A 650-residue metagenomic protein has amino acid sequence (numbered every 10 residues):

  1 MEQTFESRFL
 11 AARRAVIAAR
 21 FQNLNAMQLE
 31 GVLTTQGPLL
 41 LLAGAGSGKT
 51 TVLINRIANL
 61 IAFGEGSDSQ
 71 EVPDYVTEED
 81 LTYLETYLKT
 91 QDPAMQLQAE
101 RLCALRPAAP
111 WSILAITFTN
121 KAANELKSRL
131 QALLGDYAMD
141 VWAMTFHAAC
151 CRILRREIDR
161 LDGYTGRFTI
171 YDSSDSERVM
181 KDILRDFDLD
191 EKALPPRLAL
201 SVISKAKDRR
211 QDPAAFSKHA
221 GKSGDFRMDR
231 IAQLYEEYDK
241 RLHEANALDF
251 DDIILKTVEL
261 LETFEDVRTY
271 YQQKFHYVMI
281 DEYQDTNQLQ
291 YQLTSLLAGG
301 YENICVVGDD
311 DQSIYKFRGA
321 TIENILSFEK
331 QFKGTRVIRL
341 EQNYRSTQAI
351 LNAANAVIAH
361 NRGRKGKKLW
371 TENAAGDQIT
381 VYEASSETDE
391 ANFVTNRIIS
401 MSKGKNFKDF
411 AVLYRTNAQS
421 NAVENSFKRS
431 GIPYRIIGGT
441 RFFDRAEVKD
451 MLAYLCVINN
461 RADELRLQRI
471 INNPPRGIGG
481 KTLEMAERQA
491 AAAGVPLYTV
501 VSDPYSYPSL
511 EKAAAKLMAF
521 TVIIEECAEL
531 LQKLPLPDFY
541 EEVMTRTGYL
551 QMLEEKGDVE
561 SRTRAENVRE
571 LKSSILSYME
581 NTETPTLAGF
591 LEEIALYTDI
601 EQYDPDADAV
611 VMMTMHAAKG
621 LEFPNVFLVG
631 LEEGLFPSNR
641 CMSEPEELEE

Functional and structural regions predicted by a protein language model:
M1-Y164, I170, T269, E323 (+1 more regions): P-loop NTPase Walker
N23, Q70, D80, T90-A99 (+5 more regions): Conserved helicase/translocase P-loop NTPase motor core
G31, T35, A138-V141, I158-D252 (+4 more regions): ATP-hydrolysis module of ASCE/P-loop NTPase motor domains, specifically the Walker B Asp-Glu catalytic pair
G37, A108-S112, Y137-V141, V179 (+8 more regions): Short glycine-/polar-rich loops that comprise or flank the Walker A/P-loop and associated switch/sensor motifs
T50-L53, P73, L88-L105, E157 (+5 more regions): Helicase P-loop NTPase motor core
A220, G224, N406, S420-I432 (+2 more regions): Conserved helicase C-terminal RecA-like lobe
Q272, M279-T286, V307-G308, L628: Hydrophobic residues in beta-strands of the RecA-like P-loop NTPase core, especially within AAA+ ATPase
Q284-G363, K367-E372, R488, Y505-S506 (+1 more regions): Conserved helicase motor core of SF1/SF2 NTP-dependent helicases
